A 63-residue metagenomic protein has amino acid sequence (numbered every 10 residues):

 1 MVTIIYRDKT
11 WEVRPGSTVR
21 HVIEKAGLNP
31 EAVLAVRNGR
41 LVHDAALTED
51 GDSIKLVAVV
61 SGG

Functional and structural regions predicted by a protein language model:
M1-G62: Ubiquitin-like/PB1-type beta-grasp interaction modules and other compact soluble beta-rich domains
